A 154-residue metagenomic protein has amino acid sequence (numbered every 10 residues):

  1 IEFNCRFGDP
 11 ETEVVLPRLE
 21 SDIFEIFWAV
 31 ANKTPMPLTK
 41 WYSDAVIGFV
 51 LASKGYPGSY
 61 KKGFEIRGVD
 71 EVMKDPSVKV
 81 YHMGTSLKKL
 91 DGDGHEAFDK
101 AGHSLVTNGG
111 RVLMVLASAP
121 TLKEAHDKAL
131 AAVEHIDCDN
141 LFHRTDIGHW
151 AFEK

Functional and structural regions predicted by a protein language model:
N4-S77, M83, K88: Active-site "cap" helix and flanking loop/linker of ATP-utilizing ligase/carboxylase catalytic domains
F49-V50, V80, V115, V133: Hydrophobic aliphatic residue packing
L51-A52, H82, A117, H149: Hydrophobic side chains in beta-strands
D91-A101, V106-K154: Generic C-terminus detector
